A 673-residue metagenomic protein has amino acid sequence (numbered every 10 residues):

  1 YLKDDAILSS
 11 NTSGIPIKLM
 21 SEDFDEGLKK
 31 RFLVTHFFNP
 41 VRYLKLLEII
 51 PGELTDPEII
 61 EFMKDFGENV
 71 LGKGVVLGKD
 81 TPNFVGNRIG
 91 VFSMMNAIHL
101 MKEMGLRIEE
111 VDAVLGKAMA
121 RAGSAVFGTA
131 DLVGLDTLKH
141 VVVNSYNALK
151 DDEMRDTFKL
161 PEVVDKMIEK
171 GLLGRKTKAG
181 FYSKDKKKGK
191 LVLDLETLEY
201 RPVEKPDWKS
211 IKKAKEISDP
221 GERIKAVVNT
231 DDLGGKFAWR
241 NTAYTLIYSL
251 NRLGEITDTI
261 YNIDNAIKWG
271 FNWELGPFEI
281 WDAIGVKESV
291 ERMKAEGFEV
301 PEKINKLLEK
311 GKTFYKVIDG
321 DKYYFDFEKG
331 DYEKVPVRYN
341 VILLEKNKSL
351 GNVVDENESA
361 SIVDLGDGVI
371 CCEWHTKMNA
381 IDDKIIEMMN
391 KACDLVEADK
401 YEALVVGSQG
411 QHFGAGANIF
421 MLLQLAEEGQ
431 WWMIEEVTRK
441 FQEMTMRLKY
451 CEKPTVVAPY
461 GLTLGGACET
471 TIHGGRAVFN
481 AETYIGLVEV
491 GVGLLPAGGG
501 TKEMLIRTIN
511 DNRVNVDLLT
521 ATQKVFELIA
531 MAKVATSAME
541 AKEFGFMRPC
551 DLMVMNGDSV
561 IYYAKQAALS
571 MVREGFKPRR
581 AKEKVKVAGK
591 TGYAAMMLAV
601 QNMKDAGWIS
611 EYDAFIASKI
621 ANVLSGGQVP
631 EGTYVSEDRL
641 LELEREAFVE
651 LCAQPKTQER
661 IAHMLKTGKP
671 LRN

Functional and structural regions predicted by a protein language model:
Y1-Q411, F420-K453, Y460-A467, I472-G474 (+2 more regions): N-terminal glycine-rich phosphate-binding loop for ADP-containing cofactors
